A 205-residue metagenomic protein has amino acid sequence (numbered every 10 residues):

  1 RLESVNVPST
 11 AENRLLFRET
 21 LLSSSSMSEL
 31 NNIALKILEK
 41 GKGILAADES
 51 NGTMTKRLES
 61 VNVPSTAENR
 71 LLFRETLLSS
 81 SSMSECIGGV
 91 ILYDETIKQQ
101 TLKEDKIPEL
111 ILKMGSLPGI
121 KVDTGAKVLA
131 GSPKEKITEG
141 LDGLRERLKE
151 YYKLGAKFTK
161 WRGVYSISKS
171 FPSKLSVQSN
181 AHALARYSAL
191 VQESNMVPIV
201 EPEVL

Functional and structural regions predicted by a protein language model:
R1-L154, I167: Alpha/beta catalytic barrel-like cores
L144-L205: Helix-rich catalytic cores of soluble enzyme domains
